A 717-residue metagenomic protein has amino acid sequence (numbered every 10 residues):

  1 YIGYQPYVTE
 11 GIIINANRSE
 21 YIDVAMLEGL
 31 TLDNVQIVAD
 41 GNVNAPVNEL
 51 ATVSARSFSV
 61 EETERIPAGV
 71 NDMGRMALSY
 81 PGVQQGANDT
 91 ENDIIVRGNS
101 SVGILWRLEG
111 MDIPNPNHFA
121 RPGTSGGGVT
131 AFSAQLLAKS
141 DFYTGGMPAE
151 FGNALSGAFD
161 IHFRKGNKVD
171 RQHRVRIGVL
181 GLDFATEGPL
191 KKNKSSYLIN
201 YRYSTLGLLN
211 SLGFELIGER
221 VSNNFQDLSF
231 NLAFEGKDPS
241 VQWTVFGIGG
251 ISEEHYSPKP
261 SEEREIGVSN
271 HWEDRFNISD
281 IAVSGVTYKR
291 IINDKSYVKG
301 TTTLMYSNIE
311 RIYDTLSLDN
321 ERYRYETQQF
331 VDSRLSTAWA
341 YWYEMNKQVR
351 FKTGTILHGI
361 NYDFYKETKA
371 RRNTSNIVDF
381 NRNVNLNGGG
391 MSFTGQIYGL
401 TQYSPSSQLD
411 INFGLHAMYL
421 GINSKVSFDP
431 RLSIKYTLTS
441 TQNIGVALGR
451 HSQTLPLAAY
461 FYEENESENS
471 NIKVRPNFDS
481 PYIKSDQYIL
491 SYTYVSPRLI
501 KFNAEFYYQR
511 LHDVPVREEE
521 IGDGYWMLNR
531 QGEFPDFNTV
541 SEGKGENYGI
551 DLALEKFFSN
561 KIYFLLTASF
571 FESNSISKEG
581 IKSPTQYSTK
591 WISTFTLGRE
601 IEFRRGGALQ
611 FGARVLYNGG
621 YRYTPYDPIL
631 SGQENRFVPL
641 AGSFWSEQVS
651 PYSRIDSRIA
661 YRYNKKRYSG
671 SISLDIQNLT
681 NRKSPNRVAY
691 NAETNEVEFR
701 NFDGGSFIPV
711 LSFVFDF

Functional and structural regions predicted by a protein language model:
Q5-D23, Q36-M147, A158, R164-K165: Periplasmic N-terminal accessory/gating domains of Gram-negative outer-membrane beta-barrel systems
G126-T130, A138-P148, G157-G188, S196-Y203 (+1 more regions): Short strand-turn segments of transmembrane beta-barrel domains in outer membranes, especially the first one or two
G178-Y203, L216-S257, F276-G300, L304 (+2 more regions): Transmembrane beta-barrel wall of Gram-negative outer-membrane proteins
K299-L304, I309-R311, T437, D479-D536 (+1 more regions): Membrane-embedded beta-barrel scaffold of Gram-negative outer-membrane proteins
F330, R334-S336, N385-M391, Q396 (+4 more regions): Outer membrane beta-barrel strand-and-loop segments of large Gram-negative receptors, especially TonB-dependent
D332, E344-R350, L386-R510, I592: Structural signature of Gram-negative outer-membrane beta-barrels, strongest in the C-terminal barrel of TonB-dependent
S404, Y508-R510, R530-R622: Gram-negative outer-membrane beta-barrel transporters
H512, F564, L616-R636, Y652-R654 (+1 more regions): C-terminal beta-signal and adjacent terminal beta-strands/loops of Gram-negative outer-membrane beta-barrel proteins
